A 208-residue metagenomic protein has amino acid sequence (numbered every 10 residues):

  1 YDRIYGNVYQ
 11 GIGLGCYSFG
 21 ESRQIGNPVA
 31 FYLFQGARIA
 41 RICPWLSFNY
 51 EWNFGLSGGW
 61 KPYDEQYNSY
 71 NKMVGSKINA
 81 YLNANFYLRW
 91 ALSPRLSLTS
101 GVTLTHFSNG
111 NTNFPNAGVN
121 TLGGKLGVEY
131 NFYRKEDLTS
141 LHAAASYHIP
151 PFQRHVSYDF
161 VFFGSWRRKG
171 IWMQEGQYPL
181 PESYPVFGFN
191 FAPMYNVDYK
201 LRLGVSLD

Functional and structural regions predicted by a protein language model:
Y1, L33-I39, W52-L56, L82-W90 (+4 more regions): Residues on the lipid-exposed face of transmembrane beta-strands in outer-membrane beta-barrel proteins
Y1, T139-A192: Short glycine/proline- and aromatic-enriched beta-strand/turn motifs that initiate or cap beta-hairpins
Y1-S22, L33, I42, Y178-D208: Glycine- and aromatic-enriched membrane insertion/assembly motifs of diderm outer-membrane and organelle channel
G6, I25-F31, S76-L82, G118-G124 (+2 more regions): Residues that define the transmembrane beta-barrel architecture of outer-membrane proteins
V8-I12, F48-F54, L98-V102, G124-L126 (+2 more regions): Transmembrane beta-strands of outer-membrane beta-barrel proteins
L14-G20, F54-P62, L104-S108, F132 (+2 more regions): Transmembrane beta-strands of outer-membrane beta-barrel pores
W90-L98, R134-L138, Y199-L203: Repeated loop/turn-to-beta-strand initiation elements of outer-membrane beta-barrel proteins
N120-L141: Outer-membrane beta-barrel "beta-signal"
